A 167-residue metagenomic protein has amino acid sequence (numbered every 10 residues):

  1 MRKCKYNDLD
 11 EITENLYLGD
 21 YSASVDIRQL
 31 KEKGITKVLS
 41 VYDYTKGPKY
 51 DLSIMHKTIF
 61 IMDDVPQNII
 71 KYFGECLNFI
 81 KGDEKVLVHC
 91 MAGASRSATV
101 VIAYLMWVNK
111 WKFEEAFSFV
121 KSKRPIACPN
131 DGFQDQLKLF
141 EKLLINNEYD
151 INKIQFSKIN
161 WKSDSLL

Functional and structural regions predicted by a protein language model:
M1-K5, G74-V86, A92-A94, V100-L167: PTP/DSP superfamily signal
Y6-L9, T58: Generic secondary-structure boundary/loop-capping signal
L9-T45, L52: Glycine-rich, flexible N-terminal cofactor/catalytic loop recognition
Y17, K37-S40, M55-F60, L87-H89 (+2 more regions): Beta-strand cores of modular interaction/reader domains in eukaryotic scaffold and signaling proteins, especially PDZ
D20-S22, G34, Y42-T45, F60-V65 (+4 more regions): Residues that form ligand- and interface-recognition hot spots within folded domains
V25-R28, K46-K49, V65-Q67, A94-A98 (+2 more regions): Eukaryotic short linear interaction motifs
E32-K33, D51-M55, V101-Y104: Short, glycine/charged-enriched secondary-structure capping and boundary segments
M55-V86: Helix-loop module immediately N-terminal to the HCX5R catalytic loop in PTP-like cysteine phosphatase domains
